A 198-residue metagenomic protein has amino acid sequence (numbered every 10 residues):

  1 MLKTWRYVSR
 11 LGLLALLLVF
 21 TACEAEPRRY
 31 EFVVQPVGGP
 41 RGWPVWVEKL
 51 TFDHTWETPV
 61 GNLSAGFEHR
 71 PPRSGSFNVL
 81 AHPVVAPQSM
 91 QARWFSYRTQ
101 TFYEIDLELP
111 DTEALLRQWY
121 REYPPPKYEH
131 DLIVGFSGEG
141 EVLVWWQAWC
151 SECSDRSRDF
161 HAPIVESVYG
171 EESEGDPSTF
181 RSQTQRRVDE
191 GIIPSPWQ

Functional and structural regions predicted by a protein language model:
L2-G12: Bacterial N-terminal signal peptides that target proteins for export
V19-A22: C-terminal motif of bacterial Sec signal peptides marking the signal peptidase cleavage site
E24-E26: Bacterial signal peptide processing site
V34-V45: Structural motif
E48-R98: Tryptophan-paired
F102-E108: Edge beta-strands of extracellular beta-sandwich domains
D111-L115: Extracellular interdomain linker/stem segments of modular secreted and single-pass surface proteins
R117-Q185, D189, I193-P194: Compositionally biased low-complexity segments at domain edges in trafficked proteins and select soluble regulators
